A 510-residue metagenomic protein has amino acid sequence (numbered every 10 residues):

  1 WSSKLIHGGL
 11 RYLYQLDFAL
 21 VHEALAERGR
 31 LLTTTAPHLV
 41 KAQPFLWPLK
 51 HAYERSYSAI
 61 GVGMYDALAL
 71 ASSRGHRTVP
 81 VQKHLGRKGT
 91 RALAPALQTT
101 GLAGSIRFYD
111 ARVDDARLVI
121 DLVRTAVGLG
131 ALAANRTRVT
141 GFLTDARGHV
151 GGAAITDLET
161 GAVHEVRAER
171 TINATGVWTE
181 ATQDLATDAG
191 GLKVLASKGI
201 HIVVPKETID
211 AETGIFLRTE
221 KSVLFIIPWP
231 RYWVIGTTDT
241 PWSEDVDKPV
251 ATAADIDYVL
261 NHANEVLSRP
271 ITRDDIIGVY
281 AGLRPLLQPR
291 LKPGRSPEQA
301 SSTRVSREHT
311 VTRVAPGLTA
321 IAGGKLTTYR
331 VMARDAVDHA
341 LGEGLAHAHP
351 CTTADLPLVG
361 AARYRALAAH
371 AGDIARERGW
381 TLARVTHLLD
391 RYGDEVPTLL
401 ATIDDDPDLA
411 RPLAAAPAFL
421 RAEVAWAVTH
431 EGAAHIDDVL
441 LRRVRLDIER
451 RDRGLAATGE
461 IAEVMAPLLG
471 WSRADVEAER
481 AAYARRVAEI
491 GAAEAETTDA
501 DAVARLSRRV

Functional and structural regions predicted by a protein language model:
K4-L93: Dinucleotide-binding Rossmann-like beta1-alpha1 core, especially the glycine-rich loop that anchors the ADP
H38, K50-G61, R74-T100, I106-R117 (+8 more regions): C-terminal accessory subdomains/tails of enzymes that are appended
F108, A153-D157: Short beta-strand segments that buttress and anchor functional surface loops
L122: Aromatic/hydrophobic pocket-lining residues that form π-stacking "cages" and hydrophobic walls in ligand
N135-G151: A conserved short coil-to-beta-strand element within the FAD-binding core of flavoproteins
V139-F142, F225-I226, V311: A structural signal for short hydrophobic beta-strand segments in well-ordered beta-sheet cores
H149-A153, D210-E212: Short, hydrophobic/aromatic-rich segments at coil-to-beta transitions
E159-R170: Core beta-strand elements of the Rossmann-like FAD/NAD(P) dinucleotide-binding domain in flavoenzyme oxidoreductases
